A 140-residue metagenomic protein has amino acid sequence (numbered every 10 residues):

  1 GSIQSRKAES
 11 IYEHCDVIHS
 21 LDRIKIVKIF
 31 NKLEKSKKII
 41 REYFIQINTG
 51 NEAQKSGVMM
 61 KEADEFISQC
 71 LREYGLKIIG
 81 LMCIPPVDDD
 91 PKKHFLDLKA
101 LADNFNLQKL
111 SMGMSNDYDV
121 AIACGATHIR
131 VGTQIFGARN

Functional and structural regions predicted by a protein language model:
G1-K109, M114-N116, I122-C124: Conserved alpha/beta-domain cores
D119-N140: C-terminal helical cap(s) of enzyme catalytic domains, especially alpha/beta-barrels
